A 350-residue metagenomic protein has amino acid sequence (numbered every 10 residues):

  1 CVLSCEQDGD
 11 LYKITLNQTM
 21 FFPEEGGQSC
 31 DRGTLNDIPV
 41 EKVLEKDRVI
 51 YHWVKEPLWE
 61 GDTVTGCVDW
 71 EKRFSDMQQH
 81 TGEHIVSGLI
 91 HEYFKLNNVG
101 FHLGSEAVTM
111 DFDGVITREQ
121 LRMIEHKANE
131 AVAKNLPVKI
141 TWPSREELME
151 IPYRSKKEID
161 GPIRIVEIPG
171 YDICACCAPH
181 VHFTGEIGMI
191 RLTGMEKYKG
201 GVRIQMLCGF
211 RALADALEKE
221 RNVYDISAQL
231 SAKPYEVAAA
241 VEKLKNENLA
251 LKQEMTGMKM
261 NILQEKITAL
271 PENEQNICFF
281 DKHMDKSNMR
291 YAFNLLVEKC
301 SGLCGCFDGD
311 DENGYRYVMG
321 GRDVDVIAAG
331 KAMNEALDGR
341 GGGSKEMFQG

Functional and structural regions predicted by a protein language model:
C1-D62: Conserved nucleotide-binding/hydrolysis modules and their immediate coupling elements across P-loop/ASCE NTPase motors
C1-Q7, E41-L44, V99-F101, L192-M195 (+1 more regions): Short amphipathic beta-strand and strand-loop transition segments with alternating hydrophobic
C5-M20, D62-R73, I159-I173, R322-R340: Short, hydrophobic/aliphatic alpha-helical segments
K13-I14, D47-E56, V108-G114, R316-V318 (+1 more regions): A generic structural motif
M20-L35, W59-M110, K345-E346: Active/ligand-binding-proximal structured segments within catalytic/core domains that scaffold catalytic residues
P57, V115-E119, D285, R322-D325: Helix N-cap motif at beta-to-alpha junctions
K72, E92-Y198: Functional cores that coordinate and move charged inorganic groups
I187, T193-G350: Terminal appendage regions of diverse proteins
